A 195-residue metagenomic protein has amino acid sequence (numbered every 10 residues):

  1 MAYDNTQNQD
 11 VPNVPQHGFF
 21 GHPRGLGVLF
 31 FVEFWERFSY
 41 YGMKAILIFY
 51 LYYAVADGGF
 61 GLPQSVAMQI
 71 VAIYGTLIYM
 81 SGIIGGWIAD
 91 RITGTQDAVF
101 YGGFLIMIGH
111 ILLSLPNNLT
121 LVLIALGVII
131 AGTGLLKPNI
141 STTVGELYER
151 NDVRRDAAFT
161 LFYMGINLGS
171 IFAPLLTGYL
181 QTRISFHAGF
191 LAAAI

Functional and structural regions predicted by a protein language model:
M1-Y41: Cytosolic juxtamembrane N-terminal segment immediately preceding the first transmembrane helix of multi-pass
F34, G109, T120-L136: Hydrophobic core of transmembrane alpha-helices in multi-pass small-molecule transporters, especially MFS/SLC-type
A45-M68: Short amphipathic helix-loop junctions that connect adjacent transmembrane helices in Major Facilitator Superfamily/SLC
M68-A89, K137, I171: Central cavity-lining transmembrane alpha-helices of secondary-active solute carriers, predominantly the Major
I78, R154-T182, A188-I195: Glycine-rich segments within core transmembrane alpha-helices of 12-TM secondary carriers
R91-G103, N151-D152: Cytoplasmic membrane-interface "Motif A"-like loop-to-helix N-cap segments of 12-TM Major Facilitator Superfamily
Y101-L123: C-terminal ends and interior cores of transmembrane alpha-helices in multi-pass membrane transporters/permeases
L135-E149: Intracellular juxtamembrane helix-capping segments at the cytosolic ends of symmetry-related transmembrane helices
